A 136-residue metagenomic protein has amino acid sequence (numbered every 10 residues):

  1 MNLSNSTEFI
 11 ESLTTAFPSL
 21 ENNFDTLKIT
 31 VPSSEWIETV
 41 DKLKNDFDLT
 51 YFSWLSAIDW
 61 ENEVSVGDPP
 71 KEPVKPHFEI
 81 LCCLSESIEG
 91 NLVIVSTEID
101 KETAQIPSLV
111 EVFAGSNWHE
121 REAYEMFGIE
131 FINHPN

Functional and structural regions predicted by a protein language model:
M1-N136: Terminal low-complexity/charged segments
